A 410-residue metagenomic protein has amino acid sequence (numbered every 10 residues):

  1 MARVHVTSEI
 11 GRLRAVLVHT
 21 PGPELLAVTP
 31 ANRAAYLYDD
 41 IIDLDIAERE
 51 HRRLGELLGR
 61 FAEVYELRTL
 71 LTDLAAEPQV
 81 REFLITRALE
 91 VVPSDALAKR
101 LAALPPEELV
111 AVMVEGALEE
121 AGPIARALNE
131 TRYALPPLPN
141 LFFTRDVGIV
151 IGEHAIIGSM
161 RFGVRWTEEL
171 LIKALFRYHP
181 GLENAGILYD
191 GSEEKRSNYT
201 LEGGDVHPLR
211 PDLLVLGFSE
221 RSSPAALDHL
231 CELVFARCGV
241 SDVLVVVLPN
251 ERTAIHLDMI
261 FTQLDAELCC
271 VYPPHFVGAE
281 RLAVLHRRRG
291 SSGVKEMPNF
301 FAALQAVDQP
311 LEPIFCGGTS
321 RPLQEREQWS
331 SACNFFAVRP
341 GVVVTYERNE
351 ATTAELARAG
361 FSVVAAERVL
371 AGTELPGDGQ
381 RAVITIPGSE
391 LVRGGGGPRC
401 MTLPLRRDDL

Functional and structural regions predicted by a protein language model:
M1-L410: The feature marks the mature, well-folded catalytic cores of soluble enzymes
